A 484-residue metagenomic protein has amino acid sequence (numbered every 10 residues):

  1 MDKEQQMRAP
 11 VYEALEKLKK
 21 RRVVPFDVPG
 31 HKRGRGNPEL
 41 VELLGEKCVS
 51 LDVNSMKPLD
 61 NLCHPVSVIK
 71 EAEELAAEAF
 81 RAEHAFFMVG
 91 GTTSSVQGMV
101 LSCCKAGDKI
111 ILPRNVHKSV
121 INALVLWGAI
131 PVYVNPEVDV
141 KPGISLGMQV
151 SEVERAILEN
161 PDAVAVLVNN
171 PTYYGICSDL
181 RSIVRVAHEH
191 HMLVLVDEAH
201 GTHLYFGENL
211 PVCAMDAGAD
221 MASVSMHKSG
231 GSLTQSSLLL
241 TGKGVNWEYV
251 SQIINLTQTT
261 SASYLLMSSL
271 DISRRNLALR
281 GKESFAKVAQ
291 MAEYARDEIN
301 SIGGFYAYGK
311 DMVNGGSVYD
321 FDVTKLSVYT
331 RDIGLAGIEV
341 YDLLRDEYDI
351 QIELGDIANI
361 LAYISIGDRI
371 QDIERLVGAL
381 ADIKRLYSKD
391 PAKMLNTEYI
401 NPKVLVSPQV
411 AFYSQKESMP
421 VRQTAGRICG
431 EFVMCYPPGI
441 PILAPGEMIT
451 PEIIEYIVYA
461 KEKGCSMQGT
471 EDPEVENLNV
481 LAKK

Functional and structural regions predicted by a protein language model:
M1-S67: N-terminal "arm"/small-domain region of PLP-dependent enzymes with the aminotransferase-like
R8-E16, K20, L40-L43, H64 (+2 more regions): Conserved PLP-enzyme active-site core in the AAT-like
R33, Y173, K228-S229, G244-N246 (+5 more regions): Short, glycine-/Ser/Thr-/acidic-enriched flexible segments
V49-S94: Conserved N-terminal alpha-helix of the aminotransferase class I/II PLP-enzyme fold
L59, F86-M88, V166-N169, S327 (+1 more regions): Short glycine-rich or small-residue beta-strand-to-loop segments that form or flank ligand, phosphate, metal/Fe-S
F87, Y133-N135, V224, L354 (+1 more regions): Structural signal for conserved beta-strand scaffold positions within catalytic alpha/beta enzyme cores
Y294-G469: Conserved C-terminal alpha-helix-loop-beta "cap" of PLP-dependent enzymes that closes/shapes the active-site mouth
S466-K484: Charge-dense polyanion-binding interfaces
